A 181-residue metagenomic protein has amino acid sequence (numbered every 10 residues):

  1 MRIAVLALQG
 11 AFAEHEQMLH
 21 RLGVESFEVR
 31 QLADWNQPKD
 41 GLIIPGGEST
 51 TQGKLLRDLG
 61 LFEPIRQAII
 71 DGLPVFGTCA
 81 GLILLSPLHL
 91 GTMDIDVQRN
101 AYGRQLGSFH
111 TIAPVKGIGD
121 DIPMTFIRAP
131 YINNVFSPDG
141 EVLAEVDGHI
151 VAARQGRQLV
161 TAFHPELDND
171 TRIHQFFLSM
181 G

Functional and structural regions predicted by a protein language model:
M1-D58, Q67, T171-G181: N-terminal beta1-alpha1 cap of cysteine-dependent amidohydrolase-like domains
M1-R2, G119-I122, R154-L159: Beta-strand-turn-beta hairpins that frame and shape the catalytic cleft of phosphate-ester-processing enzymes
G10, Y131-G181: C-terminal and late-domain segments of enzyme folds
S26-F27, V75, Q158: Hydrophobic anchor at the start of a short beta-strand that flanks the dinucleotide cofactor-binding loop
I43-P45, F126, V160-A162: Structural motif
E48-P114: Cysteine-nucleophile active-site neighborhood
H89-H149: Pocket-forming structural segment of enzyme catalytic cores
